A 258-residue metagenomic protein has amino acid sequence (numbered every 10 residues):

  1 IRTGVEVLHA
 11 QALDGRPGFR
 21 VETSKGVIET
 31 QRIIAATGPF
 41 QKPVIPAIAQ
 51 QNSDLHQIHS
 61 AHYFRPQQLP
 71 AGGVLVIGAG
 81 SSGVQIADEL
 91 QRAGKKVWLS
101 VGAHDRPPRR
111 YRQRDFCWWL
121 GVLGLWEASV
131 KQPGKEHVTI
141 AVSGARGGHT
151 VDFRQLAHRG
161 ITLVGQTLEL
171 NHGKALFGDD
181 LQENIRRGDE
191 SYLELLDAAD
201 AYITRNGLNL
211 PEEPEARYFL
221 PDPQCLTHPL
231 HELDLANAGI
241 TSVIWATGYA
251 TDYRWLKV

Functional and structural regions predicted by a protein language model:
I1-V258: Flavin (primarily FAD) cofactor-binding/catalytic cores of flavoenzymes
